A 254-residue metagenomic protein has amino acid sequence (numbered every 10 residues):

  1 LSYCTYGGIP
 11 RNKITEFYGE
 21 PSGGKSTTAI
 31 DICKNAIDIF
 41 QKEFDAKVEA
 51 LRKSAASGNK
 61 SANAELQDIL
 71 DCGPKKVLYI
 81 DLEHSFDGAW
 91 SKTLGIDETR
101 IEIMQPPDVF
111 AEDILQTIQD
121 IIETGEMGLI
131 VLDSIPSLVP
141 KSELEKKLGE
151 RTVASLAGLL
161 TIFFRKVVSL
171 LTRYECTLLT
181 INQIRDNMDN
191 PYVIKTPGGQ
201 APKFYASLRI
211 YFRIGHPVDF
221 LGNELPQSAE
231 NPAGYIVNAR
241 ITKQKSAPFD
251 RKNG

Functional and structural regions predicted by a protein language model:
L1-R100, I118-Q119, E123: The Walker A/P-loop phosphate-binding site
D38, C72-P74, L94-I101, K146-S155 (+1 more regions): A short alpha->loop->secondary-structure connector
L66-I69, P106-C176: Phosphate-binding/switch loop-helix module in NTP-utilizing enzymes
K76-Y79, E102-M104, L129, L179 (+1 more regions): Short hydrophobic alpha-helical runs that function as membrane-insertion/retention elements
D81-E83, S134, N182: Glycine-rich, histidine-containing beta strand-loop boundary motifs that form or position
S85, S137, D186: Residues immediately C-terminal
K92, S142-L144, N190-Y192: Short acidic, glycine/serine/threonine-rich loops at helix termini
I121, V153-G254: Phosphate-binding/switch region of NTP-binding enzymes
